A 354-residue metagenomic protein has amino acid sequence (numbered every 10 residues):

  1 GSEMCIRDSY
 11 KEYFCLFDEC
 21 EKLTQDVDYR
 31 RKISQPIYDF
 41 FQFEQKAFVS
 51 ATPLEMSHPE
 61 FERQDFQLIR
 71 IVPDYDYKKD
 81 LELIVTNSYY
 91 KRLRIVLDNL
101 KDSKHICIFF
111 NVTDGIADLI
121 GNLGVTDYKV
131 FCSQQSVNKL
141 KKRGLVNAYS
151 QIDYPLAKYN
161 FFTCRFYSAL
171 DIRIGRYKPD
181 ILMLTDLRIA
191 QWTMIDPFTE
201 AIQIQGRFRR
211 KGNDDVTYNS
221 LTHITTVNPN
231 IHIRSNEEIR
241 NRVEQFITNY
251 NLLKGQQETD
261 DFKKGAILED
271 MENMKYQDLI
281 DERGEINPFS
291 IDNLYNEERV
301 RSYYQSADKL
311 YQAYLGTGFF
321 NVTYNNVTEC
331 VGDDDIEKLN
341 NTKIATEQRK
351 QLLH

Functional and structural regions predicted by a protein language model:
G1-I6: Short, small-residue-biased leader/transition segments that mark boundaries at the very start of proteins
S9-F40: SF2 helicase catalytic motif II
P53-L97: Interdomain hinge/linker at the junction between the two RecA-like core domains of SF2 helicases
V96-L123: Conserved strand-helix element at the start of the C-terminal RecA-like helicase core
S136-F162: Conserved helicase ATPase core of P-loop NTP-dependent helicases/translocases
I172-D186: A short beta-strand element within the Helicase C-terminal
R188-D215: Conserved SF2 helicase motif VI
N236, N241-H354: The feature captures the C-terminal accessory region of ATP-dependent helicases and related nucleic-acid translocases
